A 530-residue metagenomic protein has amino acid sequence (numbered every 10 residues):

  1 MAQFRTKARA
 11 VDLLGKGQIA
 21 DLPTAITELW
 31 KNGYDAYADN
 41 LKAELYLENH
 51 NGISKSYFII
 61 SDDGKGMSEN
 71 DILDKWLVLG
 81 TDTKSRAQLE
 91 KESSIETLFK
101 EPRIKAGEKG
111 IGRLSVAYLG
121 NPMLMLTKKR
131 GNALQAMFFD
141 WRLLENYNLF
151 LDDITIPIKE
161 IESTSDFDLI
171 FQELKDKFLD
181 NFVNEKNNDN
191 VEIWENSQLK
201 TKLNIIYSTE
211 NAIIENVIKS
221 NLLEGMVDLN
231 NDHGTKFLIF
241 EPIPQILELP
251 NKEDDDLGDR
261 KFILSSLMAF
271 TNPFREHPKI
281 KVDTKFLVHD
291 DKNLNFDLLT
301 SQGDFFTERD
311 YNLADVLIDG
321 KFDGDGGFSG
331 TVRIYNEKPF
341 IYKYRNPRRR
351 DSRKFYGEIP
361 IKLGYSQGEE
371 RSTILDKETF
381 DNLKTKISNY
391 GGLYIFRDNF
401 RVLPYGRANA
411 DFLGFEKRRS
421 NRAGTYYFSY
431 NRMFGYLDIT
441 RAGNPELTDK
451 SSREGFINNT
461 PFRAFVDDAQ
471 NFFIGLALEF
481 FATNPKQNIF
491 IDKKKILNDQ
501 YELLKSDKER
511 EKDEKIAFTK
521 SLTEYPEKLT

Functional and structural regions predicted by a protein language model:
M1-L249: GHKL (Bergerat-fold) ATPase N-terminal catalytic module, capturing the glycine-rich phosphate-binding loop and acidic
R5, R9, D21-E28, M67 (+7 more regions): Generic recognition of stable, solvent-exposed alpha-helical segments in well-folded globular domains
T27, R86-E90, F274-L294, A482-K495: Short glycine-rich, low-complexity/disordered patches
G33, Y37, G80-K84, G120-T127 (+4 more regions): Conserved NTP-handling cores and scaffolds of large molecular machines
S54, A117-N121, T271-V282, I387-G391: A short, compositionally biased
N132, L294-L299, P445-S452: Short acidic, Gly/Pro-enriched loop/turn segments at secondary-structure junctions
E173-T385: Glycine/threonine-rich ATP-lid/beta-loop region of ATP-binding domains
I246, D259, D325-G330, Y335-T530: Charged regulatory segments coupled to nucleotide-binding catalytic modules in large multidomain enzymes
